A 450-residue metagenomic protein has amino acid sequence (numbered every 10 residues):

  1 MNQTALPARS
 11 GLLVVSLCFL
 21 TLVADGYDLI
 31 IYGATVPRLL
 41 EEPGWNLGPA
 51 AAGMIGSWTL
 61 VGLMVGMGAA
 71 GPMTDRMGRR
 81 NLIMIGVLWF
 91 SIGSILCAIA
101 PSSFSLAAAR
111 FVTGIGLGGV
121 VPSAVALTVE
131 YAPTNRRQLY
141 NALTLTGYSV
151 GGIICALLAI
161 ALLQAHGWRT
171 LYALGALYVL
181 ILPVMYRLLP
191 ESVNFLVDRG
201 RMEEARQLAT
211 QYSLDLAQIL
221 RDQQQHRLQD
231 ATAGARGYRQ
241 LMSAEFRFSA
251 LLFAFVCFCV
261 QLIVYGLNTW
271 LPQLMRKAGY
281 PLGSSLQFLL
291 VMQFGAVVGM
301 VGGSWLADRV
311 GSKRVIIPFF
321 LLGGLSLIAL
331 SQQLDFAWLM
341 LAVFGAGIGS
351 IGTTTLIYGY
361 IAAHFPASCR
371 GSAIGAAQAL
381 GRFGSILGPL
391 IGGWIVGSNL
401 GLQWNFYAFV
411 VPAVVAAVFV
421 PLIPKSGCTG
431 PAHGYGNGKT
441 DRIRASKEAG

Functional and structural regions predicted by a protein language model:
M1-Q3, L188-S249, P431-G450: Intracellular cytosolic loops and amphipathic helices of Major Facilitator Superfamily
M1-Y27, Y32: Cytosolic juxtamembrane N-terminal segment immediately preceding the first transmembrane helix of multi-pass
G33, S243-M300: Extracytoplasmic gate region of multi-pass secondary transporters
G33-V65, S284: Extracellular/periplasmic helix-loop-helix junction of adjacent transmembrane segments in MFS-like secondary
V65-S103: Conserved MFS/SLC helix-loop-helix module at the cytosolic interface between two early adjacent transmembrane helices
G78, I99-S105, P133, G311 (+1 more regions): Helix-breaking motifs and short loop linkers at transmembrane-helix boundaries and internal kinks in secondary membrane
G93, F104-V112, A337-G345: Paired small-residue
Q164-A176, G397-V411: A membrane-interface helix-boundary motif in multi-pass transporters
